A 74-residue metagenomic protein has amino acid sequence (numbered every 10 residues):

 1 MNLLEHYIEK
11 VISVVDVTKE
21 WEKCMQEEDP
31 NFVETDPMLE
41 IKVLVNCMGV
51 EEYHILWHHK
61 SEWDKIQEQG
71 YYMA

Functional and structural regions predicted by a protein language model:
M1, Y71-A74: Short intrinsically disordered terminal tails
M1-M25: Cysteine-centric segments in proteins
V17-K65, M73: Acidic, low-complexity, intrinsically disordered interaction modules
E68: Phosphate-coordinating loops and pocket residues in cytosolic domains that bind phosphorylated ligands
